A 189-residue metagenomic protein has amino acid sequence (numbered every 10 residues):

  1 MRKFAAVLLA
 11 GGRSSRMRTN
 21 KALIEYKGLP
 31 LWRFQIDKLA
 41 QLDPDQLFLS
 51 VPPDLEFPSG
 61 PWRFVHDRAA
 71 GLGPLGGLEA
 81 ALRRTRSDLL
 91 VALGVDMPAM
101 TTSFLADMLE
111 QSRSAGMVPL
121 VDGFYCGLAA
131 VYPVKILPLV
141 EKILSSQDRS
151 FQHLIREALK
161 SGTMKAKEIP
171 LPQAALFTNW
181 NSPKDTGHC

Functional and structural regions predicted by a protein language model:
M1-L176: Nucleotide and nucleotide-moiety/phosphate-recognizing core
P172-C189: Glycine-rich phosphate/pyrophosphate-binding loop and the adjoining helix
